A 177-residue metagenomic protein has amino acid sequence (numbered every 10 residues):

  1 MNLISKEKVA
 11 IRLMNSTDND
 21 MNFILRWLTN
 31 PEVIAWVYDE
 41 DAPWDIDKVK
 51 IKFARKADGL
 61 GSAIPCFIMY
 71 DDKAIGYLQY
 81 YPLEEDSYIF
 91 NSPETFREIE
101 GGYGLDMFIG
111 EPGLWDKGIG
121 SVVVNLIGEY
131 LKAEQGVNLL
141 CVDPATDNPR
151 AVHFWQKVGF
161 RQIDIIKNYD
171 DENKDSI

Functional and structural regions predicted by a protein language model:
M1-V9, M14-A54: A short, well-structured alpha-helix characteristic of acyl/acetyltransferase catalytic modules
K56-L60: Short loop/turn motifs at secondary-structure junctions and domain boundaries
F67, D106-D116, A145: A short, internal acetyl-CoA/4′-phosphopantetheine-binding micro-motif in the GNAT/acyltransferase core
F67, K73-P82: Conserved beta-strand in the GNAT
Q79-D106, G113-W115: Conserved acyl-donor/pantetheine-binding loop and adjacent beta-alpha core of acyl/acetyltransferases and related
R97-G102, N138, A145-N148, I165-I177: C-terminal "cap" of GNAT-fold acetyltransferases
D116-Y130, H153-K157: Conserved acetyl-CoA-binding loop-helix of GNAT-fold acetyltransferases
Q156-I165: Conserved acetyl-CoA-binding loop of GNAT-fold acetyltransferases
